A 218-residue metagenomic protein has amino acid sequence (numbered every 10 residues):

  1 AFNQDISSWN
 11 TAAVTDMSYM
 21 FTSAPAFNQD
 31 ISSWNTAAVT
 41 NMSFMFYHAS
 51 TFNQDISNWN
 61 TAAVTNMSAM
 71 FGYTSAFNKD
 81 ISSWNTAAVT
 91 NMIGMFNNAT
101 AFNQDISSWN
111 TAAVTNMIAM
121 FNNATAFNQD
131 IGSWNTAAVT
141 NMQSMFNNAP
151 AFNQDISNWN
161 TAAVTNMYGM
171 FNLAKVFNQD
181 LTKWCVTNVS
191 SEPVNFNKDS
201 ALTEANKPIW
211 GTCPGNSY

Functional and structural regions predicted by a protein language model:
A1-Y218: Negatively charged
